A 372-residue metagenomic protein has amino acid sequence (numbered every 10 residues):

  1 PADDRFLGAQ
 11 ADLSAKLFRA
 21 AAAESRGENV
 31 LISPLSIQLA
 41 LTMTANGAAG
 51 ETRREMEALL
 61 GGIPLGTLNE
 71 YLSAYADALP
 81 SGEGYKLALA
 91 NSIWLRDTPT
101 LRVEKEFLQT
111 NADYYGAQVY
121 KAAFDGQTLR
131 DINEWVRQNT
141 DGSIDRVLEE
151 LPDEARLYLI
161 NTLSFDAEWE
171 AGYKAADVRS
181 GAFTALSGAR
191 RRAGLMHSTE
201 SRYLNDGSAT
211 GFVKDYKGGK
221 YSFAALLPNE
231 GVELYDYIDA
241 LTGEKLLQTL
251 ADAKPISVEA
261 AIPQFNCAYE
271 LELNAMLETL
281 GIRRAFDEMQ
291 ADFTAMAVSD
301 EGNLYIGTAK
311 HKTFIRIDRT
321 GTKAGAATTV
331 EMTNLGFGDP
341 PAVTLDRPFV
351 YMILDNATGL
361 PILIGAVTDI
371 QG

Functional and structural regions predicted by a protein language model:
P1, L35-L39, R53-L59, T110-V119 (+1 more regions): Acidic/histidine-rich, surface-exposed loop or edge segments in extracytoplasmic proteins
P1-A9: N-terminal low-complexity, Pro/Thr/Ser-rich intrinsically disordered segments that act as propeptides or flexible
A11-A21: Mature N-terminal segment immediately following signal peptide/propeptide cleavage in secreted/periplasmic
R19-L87, D97: Post-signal peptide N-terminal segment of secreted/secretory-pathway proteins
G27, G66-N229, A251-F337: Non-catalytic, conformational "gating/processing" segments within enzyme and secreted inhibitor domains
M56-L60, Y173-S180, L234-G243: Short Gly/aromatic-enriched secondary-structure transition segments
L159, T210-L226, G338-G372: Extended hydrophobic
P228-K254: Internal alpha/beta scaffold segment
